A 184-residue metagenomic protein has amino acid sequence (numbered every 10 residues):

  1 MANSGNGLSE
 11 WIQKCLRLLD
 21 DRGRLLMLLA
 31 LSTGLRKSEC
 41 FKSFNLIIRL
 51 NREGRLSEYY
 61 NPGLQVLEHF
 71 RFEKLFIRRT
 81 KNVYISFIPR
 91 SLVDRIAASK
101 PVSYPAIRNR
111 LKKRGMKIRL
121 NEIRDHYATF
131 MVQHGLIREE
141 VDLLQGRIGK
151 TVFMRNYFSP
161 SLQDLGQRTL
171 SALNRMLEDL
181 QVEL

Functional and structural regions predicted by a protein language model:
G5-K37, F41, E122-R124: Basic, Lys/Arg- and aromatic-enriched nucleic-acid-binding interface segment
C15-R17, S38-F44, R52-N61, R95-P101 (+1 more regions): Conserved binding-pocket/active-site segment within a compact domain
L29-A30, F130-M131, L144: Short alpha-helical segment immediately N-terminal to, or the first helix within, an HTH/HTH-like DNA-binding domain
T33, K42-F87: Conserved tyrosine-mediated DNA breakage-rejoining catalytic core shared by Y-recombinases
K37-S38, K42, L136-L143: Short, charged amphipathic recognition helices of the HTH superfamily and cognate SANT/SANTA-like modules
R79-V132, L136-E139, I148: Active-site/catalytic core of tyrosine-dependent DNA strand-transfer enzymes
Q145-V182: Catalytic-site neighborhood detector that most strongly recognizes the C-terminal catalytic loop/helix of tyrosine
